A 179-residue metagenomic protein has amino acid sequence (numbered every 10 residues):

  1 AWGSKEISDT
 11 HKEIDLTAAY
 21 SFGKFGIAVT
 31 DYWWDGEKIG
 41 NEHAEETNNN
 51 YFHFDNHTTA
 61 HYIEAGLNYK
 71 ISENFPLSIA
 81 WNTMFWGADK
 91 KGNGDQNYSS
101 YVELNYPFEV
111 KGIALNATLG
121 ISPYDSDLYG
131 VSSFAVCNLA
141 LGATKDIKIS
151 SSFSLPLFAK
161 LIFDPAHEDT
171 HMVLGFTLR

Functional and structural regions predicted by a protein language model:
A1-F54, S133: Surface-exposed loop and membrane-interface regions of Gram-negative outer-membrane beta-barrel proteins
A1-I7, I27-D35, N50, P76-G87 (+2 more regions): Transmembrane beta-strand segments that form the barrel wall of outer-membrane beta-barrel proteins
T10, A19, A28, S72-L77 (+2 more regions): Short loop/turn motifs that connect adjacent beta-strands in outer-membrane beta-barrel proteins
T10-I14, S21, T59-I63, G94-V102 (+2 more regions): Residues that define the transmembrane beta-barrel architecture of outer-membrane proteins
T10-K12, G36-N41, W86-G92, S126-G130 (+1 more regions): Outer-membrane beta-barrel proteins
E45-S126: Detector for outer-membrane/organellar transmembrane beta-barrel domains, recognizing the amphipathic beta-strand
Y106-F108, L141, E168-R179: Outer-membrane beta-barrel "beta-signal"
N116, S122-T144, K148: A C-terminal functional module that forms or caps the active site or interfaces directly with catalytic machinery
